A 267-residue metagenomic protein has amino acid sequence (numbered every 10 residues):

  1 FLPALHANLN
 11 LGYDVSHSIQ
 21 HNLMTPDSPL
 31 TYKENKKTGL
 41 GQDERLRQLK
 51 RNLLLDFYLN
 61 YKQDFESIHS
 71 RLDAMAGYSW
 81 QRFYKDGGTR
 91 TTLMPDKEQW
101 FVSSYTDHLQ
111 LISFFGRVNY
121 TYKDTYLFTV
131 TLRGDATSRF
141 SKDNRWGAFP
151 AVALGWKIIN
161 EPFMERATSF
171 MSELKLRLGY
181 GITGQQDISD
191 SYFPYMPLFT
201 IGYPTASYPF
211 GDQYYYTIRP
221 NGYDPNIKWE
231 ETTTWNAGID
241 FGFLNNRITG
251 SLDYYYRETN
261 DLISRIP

Functional and structural regions predicted by a protein language model:
F1-M24, N35-P267: Extracellular/periplasmic, surface-exposed regions of secreted and cell-surface proteins
